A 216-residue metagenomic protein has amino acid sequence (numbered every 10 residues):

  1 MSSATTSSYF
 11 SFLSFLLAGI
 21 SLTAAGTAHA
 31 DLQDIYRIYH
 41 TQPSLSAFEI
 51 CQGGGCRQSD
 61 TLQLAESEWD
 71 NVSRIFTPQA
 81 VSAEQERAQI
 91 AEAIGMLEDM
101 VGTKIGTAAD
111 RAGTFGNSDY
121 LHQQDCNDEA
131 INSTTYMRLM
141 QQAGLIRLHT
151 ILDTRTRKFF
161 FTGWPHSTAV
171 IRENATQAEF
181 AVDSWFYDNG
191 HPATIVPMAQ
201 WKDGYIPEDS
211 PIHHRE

Functional and structural regions predicted by a protein language model:
M1-F15: Bacterial N-terminal signal peptides that target proteins for export
L17-A18, A28: Cleavable N-terminal signal peptides
D31-G53: Short N-terminal segments immediately surrounding and downstream of signal-peptide cleavage
C51-E84, A109-D119: Acidic/histidine-rich, surface-exposed loop or edge segments in extracytoplasmic proteins
R87-H149: Mid-length scaffold segments of soluble, non-membrane domains
R138-W201: Hydrophobic/aromatic-rich core segments of domains that either
W201-E216: Low-complexity, Gly/Ser/Thr/Pro-rich intrinsically disordered linker/tail segments
